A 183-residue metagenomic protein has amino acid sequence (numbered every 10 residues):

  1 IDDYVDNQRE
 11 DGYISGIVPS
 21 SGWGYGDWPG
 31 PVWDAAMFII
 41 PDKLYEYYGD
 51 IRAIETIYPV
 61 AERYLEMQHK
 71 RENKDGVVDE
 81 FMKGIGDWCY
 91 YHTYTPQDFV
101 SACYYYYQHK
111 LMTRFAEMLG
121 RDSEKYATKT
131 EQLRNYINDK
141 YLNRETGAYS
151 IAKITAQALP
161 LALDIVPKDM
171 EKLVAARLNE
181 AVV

Functional and structural regions predicted by a protein language model:
I1-V183: Active-site core of glycosidic bond-cleaving carbohydrate-active enzymes
